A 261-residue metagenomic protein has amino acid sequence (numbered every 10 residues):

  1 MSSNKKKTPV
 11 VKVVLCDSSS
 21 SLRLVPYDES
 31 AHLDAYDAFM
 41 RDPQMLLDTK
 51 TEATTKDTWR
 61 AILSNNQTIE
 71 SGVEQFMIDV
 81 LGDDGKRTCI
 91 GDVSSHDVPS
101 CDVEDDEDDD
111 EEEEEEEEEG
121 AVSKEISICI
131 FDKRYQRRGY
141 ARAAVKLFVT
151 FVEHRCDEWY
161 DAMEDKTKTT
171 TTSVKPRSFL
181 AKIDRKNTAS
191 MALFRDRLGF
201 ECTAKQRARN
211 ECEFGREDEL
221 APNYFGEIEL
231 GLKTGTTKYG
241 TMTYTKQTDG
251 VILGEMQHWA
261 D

Functional and structural regions predicted by a protein language model:
M1-R134, R155-T171, C202-T203, R209-E211 (+1 more regions): GNAT-family acyltransferases
L33, D42, K56, R142-V145 (+2 more regions): Generic preference for well-ordered alpha-helical elements
A38, I128, A143, L147-T150: Residue-level signal for well-ordered alpha-helical scaffold segments within enzymatic catalytic domains
S127-A141, I183-K186: A short, internal acetyl-CoA/4′-phosphopantetheine-binding micro-motif in the GNAT/acyltransferase core
Q136, V145-D157, K168, R195 (+1 more regions): A conserved short alpha-helix in the GNAT/GCN5 acetyltransferase fold that borders and helps form the acetyl-CoA
R142, A162-V174, D184-A204, E217: Conserved active-site alpha-helix within GNAT-family acetyltransferase domains
F179-A181: RNase H-like polynucleotidyl transferase catalytic core
